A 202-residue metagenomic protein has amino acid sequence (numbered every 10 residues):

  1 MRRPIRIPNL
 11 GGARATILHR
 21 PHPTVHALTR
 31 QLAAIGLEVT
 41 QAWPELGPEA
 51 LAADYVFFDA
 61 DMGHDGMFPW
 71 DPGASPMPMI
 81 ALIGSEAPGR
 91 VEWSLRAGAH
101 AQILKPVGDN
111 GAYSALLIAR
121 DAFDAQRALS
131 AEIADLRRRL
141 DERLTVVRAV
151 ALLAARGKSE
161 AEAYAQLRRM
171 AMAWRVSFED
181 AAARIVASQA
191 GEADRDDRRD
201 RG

Functional and structural regions predicted by a protein language model:
M1-R14, R20-T24: Non-catalytic signal-transmission and effector/linker regions of two-component phosphorelay proteins
L18-T40: Two-component/phosphorelay signaling modules centered on CheY-like receiver
V25-H26, W43-P76, E86-A87: Conserved phosphotransfer microenvironments
G89, V107-L116: C-terminal output helix
I118-S130: The C-terminal output helix
D135-G202: C-terminal output/effector regions of signal-responsive regulators
